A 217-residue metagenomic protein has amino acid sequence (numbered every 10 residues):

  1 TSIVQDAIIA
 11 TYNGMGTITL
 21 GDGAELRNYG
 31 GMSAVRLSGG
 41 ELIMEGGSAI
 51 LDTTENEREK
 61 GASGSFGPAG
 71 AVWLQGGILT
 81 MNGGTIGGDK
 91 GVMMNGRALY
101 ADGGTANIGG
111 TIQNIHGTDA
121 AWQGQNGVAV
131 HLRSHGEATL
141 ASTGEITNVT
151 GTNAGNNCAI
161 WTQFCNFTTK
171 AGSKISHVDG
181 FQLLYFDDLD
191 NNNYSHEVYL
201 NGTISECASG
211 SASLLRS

Functional and structural regions predicted by a protein language model:
T1-Y12, Y29-S38, D52-Q75, G87-D102 (+5 more regions): Extracellular beta-strand/beta-solenoid scaffold signature
G16-D22, L42-G46, L79-I86, T105-I112 (+4 more regions): All-beta strand scaffolds that present successive hydrophobic residues in beta-strands
